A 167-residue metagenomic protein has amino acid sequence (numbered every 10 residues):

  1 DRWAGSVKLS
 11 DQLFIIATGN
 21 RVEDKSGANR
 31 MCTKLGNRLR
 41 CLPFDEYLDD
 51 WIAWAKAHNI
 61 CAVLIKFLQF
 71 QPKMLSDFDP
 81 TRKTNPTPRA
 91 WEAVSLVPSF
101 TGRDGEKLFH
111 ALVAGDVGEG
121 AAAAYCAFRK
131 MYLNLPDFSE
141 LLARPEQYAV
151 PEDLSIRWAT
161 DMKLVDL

Functional and structural regions predicted by a protein language model:
D1-L167: C-terminal regulatory/interaction module of P-loop NTP-utilizing enzymes
